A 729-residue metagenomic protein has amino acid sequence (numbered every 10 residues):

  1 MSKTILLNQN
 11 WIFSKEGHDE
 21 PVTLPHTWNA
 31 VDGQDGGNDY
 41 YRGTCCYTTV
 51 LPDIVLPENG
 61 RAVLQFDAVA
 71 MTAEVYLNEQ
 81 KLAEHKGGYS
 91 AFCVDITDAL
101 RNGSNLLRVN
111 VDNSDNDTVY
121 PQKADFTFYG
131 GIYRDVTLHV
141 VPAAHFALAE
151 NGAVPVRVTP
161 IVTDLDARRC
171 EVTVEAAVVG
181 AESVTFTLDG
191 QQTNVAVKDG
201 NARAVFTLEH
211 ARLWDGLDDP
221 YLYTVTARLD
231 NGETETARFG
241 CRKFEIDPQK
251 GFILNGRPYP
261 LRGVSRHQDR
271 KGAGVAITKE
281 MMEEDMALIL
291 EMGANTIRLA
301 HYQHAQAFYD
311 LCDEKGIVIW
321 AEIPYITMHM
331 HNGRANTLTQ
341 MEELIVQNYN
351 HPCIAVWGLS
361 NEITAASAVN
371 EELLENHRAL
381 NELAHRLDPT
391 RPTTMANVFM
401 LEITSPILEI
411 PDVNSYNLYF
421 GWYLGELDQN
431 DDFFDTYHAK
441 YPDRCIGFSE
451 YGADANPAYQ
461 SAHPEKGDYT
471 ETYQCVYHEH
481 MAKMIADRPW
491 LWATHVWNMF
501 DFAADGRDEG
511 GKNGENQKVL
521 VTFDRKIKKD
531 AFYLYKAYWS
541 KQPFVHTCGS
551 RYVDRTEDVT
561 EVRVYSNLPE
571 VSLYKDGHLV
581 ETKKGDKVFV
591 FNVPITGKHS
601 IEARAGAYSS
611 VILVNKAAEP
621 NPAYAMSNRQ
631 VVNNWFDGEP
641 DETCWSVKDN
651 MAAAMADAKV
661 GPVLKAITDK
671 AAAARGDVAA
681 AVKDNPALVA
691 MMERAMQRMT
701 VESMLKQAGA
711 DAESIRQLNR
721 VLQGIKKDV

Functional and structural regions predicted by a protein language model:
M1-H301, G316-I319, Q340-E343, C353-V356 (+5 more regions): Secreted/periplasmic carbohydrate-active enzymes, especially glycoside hydrolases
V69-A143, H463-A537, I667: Long, contiguous interaction/targeting segments characteristic of exported/extracellular or secretory-pathway proteins
T173, M286-I289, T296-I527, A531-Y538 (+2 more regions): Substrate-binding/catalytic cleft of secreted carbohydrate-active enzymes, primarily glycoside hydrolases
F532, A537-W539, K575-D576, S600-F636 (+1 more regions): In a subset of proteins, long, contiguous C-terminal domains/tails are tracked
W635-D728: Compact, charge-rich alpha-helical regulatory domains located at protein termini
